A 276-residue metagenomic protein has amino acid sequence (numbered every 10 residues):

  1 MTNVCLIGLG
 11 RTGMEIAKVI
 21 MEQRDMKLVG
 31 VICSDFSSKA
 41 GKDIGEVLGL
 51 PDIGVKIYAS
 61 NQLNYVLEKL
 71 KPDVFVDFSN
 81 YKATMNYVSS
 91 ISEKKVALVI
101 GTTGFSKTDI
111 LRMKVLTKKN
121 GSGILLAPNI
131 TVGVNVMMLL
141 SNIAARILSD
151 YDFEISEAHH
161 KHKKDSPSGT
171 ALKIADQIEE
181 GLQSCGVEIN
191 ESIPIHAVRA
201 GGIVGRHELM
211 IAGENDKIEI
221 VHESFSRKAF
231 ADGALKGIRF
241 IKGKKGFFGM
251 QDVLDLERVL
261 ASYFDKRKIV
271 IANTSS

Functional and structural regions predicted by a protein language model:
N3, R11-V66, S149-T274: C-terminal substrate-binding/catalytic lobe of Rossmann-fold NAD(P)-dependent oxidoreductases
E22, S92-E93, K119: Residues at the C-terminal ends
K27, K56, A97-V99, G123: Proline-centered loop/turn at the N-terminus of a beta-strand
Y65-V74, F78-I100, R112: Rossmann-fold NAD(P) dinucleotide-binding segment
K82-M85, S89, G101-I124, N135 (+1 more regions): Rossmann-fold NAD(P)-binding glycine/threonine-rich loop
T103-F105, N129-T131, A158-H160: Short, ordered loop/turn segments at secondary-structure junctions
